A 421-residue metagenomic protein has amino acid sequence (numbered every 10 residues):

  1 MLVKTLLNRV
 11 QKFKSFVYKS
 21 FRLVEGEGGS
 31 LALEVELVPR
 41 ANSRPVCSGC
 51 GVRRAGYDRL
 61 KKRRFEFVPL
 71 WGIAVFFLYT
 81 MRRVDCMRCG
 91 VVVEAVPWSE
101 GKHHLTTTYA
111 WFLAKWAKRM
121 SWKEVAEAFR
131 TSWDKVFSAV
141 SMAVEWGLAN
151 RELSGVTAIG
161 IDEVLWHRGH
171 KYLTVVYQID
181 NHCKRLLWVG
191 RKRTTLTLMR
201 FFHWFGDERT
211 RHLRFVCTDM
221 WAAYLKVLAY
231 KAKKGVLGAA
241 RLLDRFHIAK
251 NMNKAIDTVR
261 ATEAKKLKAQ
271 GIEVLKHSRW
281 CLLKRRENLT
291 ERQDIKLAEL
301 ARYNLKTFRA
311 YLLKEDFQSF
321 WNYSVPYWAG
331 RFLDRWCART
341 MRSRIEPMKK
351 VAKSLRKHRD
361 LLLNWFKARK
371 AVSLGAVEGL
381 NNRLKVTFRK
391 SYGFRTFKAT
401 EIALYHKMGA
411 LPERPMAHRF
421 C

Functional and structural regions predicted by a protein language model:
M1-V91, A95: Short, conserved DNA-binding cores of transcription-related domains
G28-S30, G169-Y172: Short glycine/proline-enriched turns and hinge-like loops at secondary-structure junctions
E34-E36, D85, G160, V175 (+1 more regions): Structured core elements
R44, G49, A55, R168-K171 (+7 more regions): Acidic/histidine-rich catalytic cores and adjacent linkers of DNA breakage/strand-transfer/modification proteins
G51-R54, L60-K171, R211, R356: Short, positively charged, Gly/Tyr-enriched micro-motifs that form contact patches at catalytic or ligand/partner
P97-H104, D180-R193: Glycine-rich phosphate-binding "P-loop"
S132, A143-G147, M220, G235 (+2 more regions): The DNA-recognition helices of helix-turn-helix-type DNA-binding domains
T174, N253-K265: Short, surface-exposed amphipathic charged segments that create phosphate/polyanion-binding patches used for binding
